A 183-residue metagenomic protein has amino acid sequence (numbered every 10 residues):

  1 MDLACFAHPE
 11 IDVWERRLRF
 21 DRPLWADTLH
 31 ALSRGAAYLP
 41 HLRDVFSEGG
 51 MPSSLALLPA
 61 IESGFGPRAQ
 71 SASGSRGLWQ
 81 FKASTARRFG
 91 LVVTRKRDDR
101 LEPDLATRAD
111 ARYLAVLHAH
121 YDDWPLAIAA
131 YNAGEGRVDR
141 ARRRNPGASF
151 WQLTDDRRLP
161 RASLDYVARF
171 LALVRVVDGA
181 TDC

Functional and structural regions predicted by a protein language model:
M1-G50: An acidic, Gly/Ser/Thr/Pro-rich helix-cap/linker signature
R16-H30, F65-A72, Q80-D122, L126 (+1 more regions): Substrate-binding clefts and substrate-entry loops adjacent to catalytic sites of polymer-processing enzymes acting on
L32, A36-R43, L55-A56, K82-A86 (+6 more regions): Extracytoplasmic/secreted envelope proteins and their assembly/folding machinery, especially bacterial periplasmic
G50-P52, H120, R161: Extracellular/periplasmic catalytic domains that process cell-envelope and extracellular macromolecules
M51-P67, A127-N132: Short, functionally critical alpha-helical segments immediately adjacent to catalytic or ligand/cofactor-binding
A60-G64, L78-L91, A133-R137, A172 (+1 more regions): Glycine-rich, acidic and aromatic/proline-enriched surface loops and short helix-turn segments that act as binding
R161-C183: Catalytic cores of secreted or luminal carbohydrate-active enzymes
